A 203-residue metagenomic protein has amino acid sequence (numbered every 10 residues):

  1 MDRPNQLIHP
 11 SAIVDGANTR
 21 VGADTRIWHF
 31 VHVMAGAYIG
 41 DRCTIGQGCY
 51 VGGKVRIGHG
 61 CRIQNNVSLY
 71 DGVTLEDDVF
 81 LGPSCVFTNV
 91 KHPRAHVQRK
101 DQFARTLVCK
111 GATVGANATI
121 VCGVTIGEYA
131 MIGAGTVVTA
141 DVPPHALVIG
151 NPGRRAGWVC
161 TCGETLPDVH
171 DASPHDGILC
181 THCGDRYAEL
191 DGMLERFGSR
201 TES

Functional and structural regions predicted by a protein language model:
D2-R155: Structural signal for interior beta-strand "rungs" in well-ordered beta-sheet cores of soluble enzyme domains
R155-W158, I178: Cys/His-enriched microdomains
C160, C180-C183: Short cysteine-rich clusters marking metal-coordination/redox-active sites
G163-T165, R186: Cys/His-rich metal-chelating microdomains
D168-V169, A188-L190: Short, non-ligating residues that shape and space the ligands of small metal-coordination modules and catalytic
V169-G177: Short linker/helix segments within small regulatory modules
L194-S203: Short, intrinsically disordered terminal segments enriched in charged and Pro/Gly residues
